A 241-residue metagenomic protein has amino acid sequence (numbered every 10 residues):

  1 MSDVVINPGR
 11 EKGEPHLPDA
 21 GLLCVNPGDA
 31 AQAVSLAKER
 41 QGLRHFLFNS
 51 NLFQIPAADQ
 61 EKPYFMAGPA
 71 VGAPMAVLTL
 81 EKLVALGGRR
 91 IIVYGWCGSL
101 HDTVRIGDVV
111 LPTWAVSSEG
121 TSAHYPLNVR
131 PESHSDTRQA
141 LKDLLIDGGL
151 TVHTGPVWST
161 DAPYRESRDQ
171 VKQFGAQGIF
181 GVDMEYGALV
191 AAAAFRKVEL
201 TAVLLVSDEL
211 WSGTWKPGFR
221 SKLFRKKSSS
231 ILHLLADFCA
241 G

Functional and structural regions predicted by a protein language model:
M1-Q139: Metabolite-binding pocket within alpha/beta catalytic cores that recognizes anionic/polar moieties
Q41-L47, L150-G155, G241: Flexible, glycine/charged-enriched surface loops at secondary-structure junctions
R89-R90, F180, E199: Short acidic/polar active-site loop segments enriched in Thr and Asp
N128-Q177: Active-site rim beta-loop-alpha module in soluble metabolic enzymes
A140-G148, A192, L234-G241: Generic non-transmembrane alpha-helical segments
G187-L223: Zn-dependent metallopeptidase/amidohydrolase metal-coordination segment
S212-G241: His/Asp/Glu-rich mid-to-C-terminal helical/loop segments that flank catalytic regions of hydrolases
